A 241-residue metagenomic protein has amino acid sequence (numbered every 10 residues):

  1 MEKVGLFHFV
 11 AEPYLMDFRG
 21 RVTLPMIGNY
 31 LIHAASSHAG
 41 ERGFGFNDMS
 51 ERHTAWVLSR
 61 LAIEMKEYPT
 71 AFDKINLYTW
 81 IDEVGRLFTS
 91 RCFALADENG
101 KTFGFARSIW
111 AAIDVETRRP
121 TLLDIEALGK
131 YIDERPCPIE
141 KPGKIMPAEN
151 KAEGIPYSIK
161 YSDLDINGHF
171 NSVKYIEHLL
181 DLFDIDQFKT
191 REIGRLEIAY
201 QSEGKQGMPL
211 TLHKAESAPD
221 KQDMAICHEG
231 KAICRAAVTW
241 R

Functional and structural regions predicted by a protein language model:
M1-L58, F103-R107, D114-G194: Hot-dog-fold acyl-thioester-processing enzymes
E2-L6, A62-P147, Y200, G204-Q206 (+1 more regions): HotDog/MaoC-like acyl-thioester-processing domains
Y157-W240: Acidic/His-leaning functional-site neighborhoods
